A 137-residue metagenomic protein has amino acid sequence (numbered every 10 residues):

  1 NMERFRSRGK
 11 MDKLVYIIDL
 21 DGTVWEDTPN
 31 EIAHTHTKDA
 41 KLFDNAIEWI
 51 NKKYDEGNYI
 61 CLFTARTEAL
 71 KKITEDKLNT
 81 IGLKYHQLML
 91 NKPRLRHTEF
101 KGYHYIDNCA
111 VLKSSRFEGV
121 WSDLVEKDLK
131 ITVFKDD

Functional and structural regions predicted by a protein language model:
E3-D137: HAD-like aspartate-dependent phosphatase fold
